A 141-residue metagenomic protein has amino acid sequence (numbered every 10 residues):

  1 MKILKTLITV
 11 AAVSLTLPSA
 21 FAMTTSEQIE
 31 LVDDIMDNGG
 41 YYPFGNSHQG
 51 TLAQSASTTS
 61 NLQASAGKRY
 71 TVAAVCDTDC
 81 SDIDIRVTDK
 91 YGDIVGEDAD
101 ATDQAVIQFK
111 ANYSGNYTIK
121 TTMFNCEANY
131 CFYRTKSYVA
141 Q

Functional and structural regions predicted by a protein language model:
M1-I8: Bacterial N-terminal signal peptides that target proteins for export
T9-T16: Bacterial N-terminal signal peptides
A12, K136-S137: Short, low-complexity polar/charged micro-motifs in intrinsically disordered terminal tails
F21-Y41: Predominantly extracellular/luminal regions of secreted and cell-surface proteins, especially disulfide-bonded
M23-T25, S47-F132, Y138-Q141: Acidic, Ser/Thr/Pro-rich low-complexity intrinsically disordered segments
Y42-N46: Short glycine-rich, low-complexity/disordered patches
